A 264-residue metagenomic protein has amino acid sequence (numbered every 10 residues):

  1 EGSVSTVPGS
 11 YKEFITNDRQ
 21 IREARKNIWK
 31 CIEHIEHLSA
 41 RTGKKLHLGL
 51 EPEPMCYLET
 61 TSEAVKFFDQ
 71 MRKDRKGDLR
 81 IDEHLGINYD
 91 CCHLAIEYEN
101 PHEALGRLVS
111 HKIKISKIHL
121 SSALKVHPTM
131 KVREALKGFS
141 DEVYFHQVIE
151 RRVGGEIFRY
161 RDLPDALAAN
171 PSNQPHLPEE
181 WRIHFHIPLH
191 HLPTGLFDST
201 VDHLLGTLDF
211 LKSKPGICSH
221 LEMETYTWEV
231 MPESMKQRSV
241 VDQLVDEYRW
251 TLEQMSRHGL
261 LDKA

Functional and structural regions predicted by a protein language model:
E1, H34-L46, L79-I81, H111 (+4 more regions): A structural motif corresponding to the C-terminal end of an alpha-helix and its immediate exit/capping segment
E1-G86, I96: Active-site acidic/histidine proton-transfer and metal-coordination neighborhood in alpha/beta enzyme cores
P8-E13, P52-C56, C91-A95, S122-V126 (+2 more regions): Active-site-proximal loop/turn and secondary-structure-junction residues that shape catalytic pockets, frequently
I21-H34, P101-A104, T200-L208, V241-T251: Well-ordered, non-membrane alpha-helical segments in soluble/globular domains
L58-E63, P101, P232-V240: Short glycine/threonine-rich loop-to-helix capping motif typified by GTGT followed within a few residues by an Asp-Pro
A64-D69, L79-F210, G216: Active-site capping/gating regions of soluble enzymes
H184, C218-T225: Conserved active-site loop/cleft motifs that coordinate metal ions or position small ligands
T227-A264: Aromatic-rich peripheral "rim/lid" segments of glycoside hydrolase catalytic domains that contact and position glycan
